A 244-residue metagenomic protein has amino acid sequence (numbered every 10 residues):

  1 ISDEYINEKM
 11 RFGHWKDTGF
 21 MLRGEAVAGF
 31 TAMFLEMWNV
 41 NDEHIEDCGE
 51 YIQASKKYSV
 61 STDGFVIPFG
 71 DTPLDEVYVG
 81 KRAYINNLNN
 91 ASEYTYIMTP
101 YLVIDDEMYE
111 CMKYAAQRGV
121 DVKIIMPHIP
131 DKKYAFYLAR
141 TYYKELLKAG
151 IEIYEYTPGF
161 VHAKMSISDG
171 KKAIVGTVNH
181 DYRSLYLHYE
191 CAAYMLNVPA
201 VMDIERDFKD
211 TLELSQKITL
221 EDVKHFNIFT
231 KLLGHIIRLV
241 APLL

Functional and structural regions predicted by a protein language model:
I1-L244: Charged, low-complexity intrinsically disordered terminal segments
